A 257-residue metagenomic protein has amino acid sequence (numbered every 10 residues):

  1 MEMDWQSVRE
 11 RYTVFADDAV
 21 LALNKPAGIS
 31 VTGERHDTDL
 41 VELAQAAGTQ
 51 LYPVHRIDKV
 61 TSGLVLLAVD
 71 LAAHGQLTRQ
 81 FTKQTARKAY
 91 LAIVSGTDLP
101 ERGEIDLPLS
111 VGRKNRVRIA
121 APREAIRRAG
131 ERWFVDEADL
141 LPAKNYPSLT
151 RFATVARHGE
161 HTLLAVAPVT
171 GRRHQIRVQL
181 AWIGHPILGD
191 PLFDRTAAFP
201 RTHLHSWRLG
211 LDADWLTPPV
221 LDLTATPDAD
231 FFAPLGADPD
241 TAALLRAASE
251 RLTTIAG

Functional and structural regions predicted by a protein language model:
M1-F15, A19, P26-V31, Q175 (+1 more regions): Pseudouridine synthases involved in rRNA/tRNA modification
T13, P53, V94, F152-T154 (+1 more regions): Conserved hydrophobic positions within beta-strands
N24-K25, L66, A92, F152 (+2 more regions): Residue-level signal for inorganic ion chemistry
T32-D39, Q76, V94, D98-H161 (+1 more regions): Glycine- and acidic-residue-rich catalytic/RNA-contacting loop of pseudouridine synthases
T49-K83: Glycine/acidic-rich beta-strand-loop module
E160-V166, L235: Short, solvent-exposed secondary-structure boundary/capping segments
